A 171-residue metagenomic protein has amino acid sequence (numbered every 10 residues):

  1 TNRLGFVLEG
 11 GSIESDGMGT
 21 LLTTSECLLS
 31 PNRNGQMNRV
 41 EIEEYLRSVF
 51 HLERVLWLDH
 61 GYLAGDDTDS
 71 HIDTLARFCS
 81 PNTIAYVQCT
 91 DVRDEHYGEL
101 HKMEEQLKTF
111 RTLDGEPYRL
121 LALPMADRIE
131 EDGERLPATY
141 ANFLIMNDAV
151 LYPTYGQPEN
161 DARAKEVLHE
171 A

Functional and structural regions predicted by a protein language model:
T1-A171: Histidine/cysteine-enriched polar flanking segments
